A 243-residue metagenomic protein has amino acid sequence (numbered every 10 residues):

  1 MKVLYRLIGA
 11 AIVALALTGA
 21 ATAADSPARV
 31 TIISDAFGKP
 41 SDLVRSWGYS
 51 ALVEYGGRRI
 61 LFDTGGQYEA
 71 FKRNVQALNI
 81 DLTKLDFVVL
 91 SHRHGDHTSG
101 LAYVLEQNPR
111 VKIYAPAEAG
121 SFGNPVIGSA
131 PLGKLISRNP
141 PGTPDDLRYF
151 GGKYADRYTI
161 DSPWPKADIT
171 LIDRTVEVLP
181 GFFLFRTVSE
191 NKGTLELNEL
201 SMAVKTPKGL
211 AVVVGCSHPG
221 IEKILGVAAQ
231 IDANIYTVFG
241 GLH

Functional and structural regions predicted by a protein language model:
M1-G9: Bacterial N-terminal signal peptides that target proteins for export
I8-T18: Bacterial N-terminal signal peptides
A21-D25: Boundary at the C-terminal end of the N-terminal hydrophobic targeting segment
R29-L78, L195-V214: Conserved beta-strand hairpin/beta-sheet module of binuclear metal-dependent hydrolase folds, prominently
K39-P40, Y68-A70, H94-S99, G120-G123 (+1 more regions): Active-site environment of divalent metal-dependent phosphoester hydrolases
E69-Y114, G226-F239, H243: Active-site metal-binding motif and surrounding structural segment of the metallo-beta-lactamase
A119-L200, P207: Metallo-beta-lactamase
S189-H243: Active-site-proximal loop/helix segments of hydrolase catalytic cores
